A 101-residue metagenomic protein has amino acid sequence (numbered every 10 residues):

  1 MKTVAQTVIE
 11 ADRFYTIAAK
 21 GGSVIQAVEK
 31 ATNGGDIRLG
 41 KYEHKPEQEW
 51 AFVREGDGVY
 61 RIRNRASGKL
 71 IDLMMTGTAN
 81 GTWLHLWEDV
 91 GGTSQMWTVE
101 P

Functional and structural regions predicted by a protein language model:
M1-P101: Lectin-like carbohydrate-binding module/patch detector with strong preference for beta-trefoil
